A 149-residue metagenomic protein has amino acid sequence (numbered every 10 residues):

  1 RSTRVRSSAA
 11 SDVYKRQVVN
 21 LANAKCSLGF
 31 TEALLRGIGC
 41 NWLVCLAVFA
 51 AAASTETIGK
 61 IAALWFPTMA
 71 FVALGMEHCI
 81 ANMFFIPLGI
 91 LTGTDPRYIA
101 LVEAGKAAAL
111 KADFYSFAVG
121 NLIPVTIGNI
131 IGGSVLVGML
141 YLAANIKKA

Functional and structural regions predicted by a protein language model:
R1-A10, Y14: Single conserved hydrophobic/aromatic residue that forms the stacking wall/gate of nucleotide- or nucleobase-binding
S7, A47-F49, S134-L140: Short hydrophobic alpha-helical segments that form membrane-spanning helices or hydrophobic packing faces of helical
S11-A33: Membrane-interface interhelical connector segments
L21-C26, S54-T55, A109-K111: Helix-boundary and loop/linker segments of multi-pass membrane transporters
L28, E32, R36, G59-A62 (+1 more regions): Membrane-interface starts of transmembrane alpha-helices
L34-G39, I123, I127: Hydrophobic alpha-helical transmembrane segments of multi-pass membrane proteins
I38, W42-T68: A structural motif at transmembrane helix-loop-helix junctions in multipass membrane proteins
F71-K147: C-terminal transmembrane helix-loop-helix hairpin of multi-pass membrane proteins
